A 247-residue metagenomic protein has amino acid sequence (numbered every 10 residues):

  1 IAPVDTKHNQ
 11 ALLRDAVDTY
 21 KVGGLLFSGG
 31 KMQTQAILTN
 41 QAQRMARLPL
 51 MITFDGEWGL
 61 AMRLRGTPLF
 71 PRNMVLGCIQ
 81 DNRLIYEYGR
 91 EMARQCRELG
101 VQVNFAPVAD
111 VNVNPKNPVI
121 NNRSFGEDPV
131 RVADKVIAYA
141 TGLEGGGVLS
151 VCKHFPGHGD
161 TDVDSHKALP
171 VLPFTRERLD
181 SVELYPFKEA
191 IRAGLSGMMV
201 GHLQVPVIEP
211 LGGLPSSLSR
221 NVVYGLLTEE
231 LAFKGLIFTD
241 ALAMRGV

Functional and structural regions predicted by a protein language model:
I1-P71: N-terminal hydrophobic targeting/anchoring segments and the immediately downstream early-domain regions of hydrolases
A2-K7, G24-G30, N73-Y86, V119-V130 (+3 more regions): Second-shell loop/turn segments in exported
V4-H8, I52-M62, Q102-N112, C152-H158: Short glycine-enriched loops at secondary-structure junctions
D5-D18, L84-Q95, D180-F187: Short, acidic/polar
L25, Q35-M45, L50, L60-M62 (+1 more regions): Second-shell residues forming the walls of enzyme active-site clefts
M32-P49, Q80-G100: Active-site-adjacent structural elements in enzyme catalytic domains
L69-V75, P115-N122, V163-L169: A short small-residue
